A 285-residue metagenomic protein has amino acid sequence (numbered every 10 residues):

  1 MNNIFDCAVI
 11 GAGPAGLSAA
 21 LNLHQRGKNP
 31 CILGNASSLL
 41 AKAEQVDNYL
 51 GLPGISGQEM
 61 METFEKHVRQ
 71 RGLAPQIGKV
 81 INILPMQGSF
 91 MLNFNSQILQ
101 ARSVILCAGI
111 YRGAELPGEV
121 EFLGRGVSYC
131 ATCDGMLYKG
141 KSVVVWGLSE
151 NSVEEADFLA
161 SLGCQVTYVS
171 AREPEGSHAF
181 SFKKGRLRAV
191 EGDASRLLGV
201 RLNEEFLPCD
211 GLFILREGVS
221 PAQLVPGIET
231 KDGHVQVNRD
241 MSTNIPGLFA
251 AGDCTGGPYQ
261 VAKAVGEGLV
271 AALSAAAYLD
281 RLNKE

Functional and structural regions predicted by a protein language model:
I4-D6, I77-G78, K139-K141, I245: Phosphate-coordination loops involved in phosphoryl transfer and adenosine-cofactor binding
F5-E59, K141-E175: Beta1-alpha1 glycine-rich phosphate/pyrophosphate-binding loop at the start of Rossmann-like nucleotide-binding domains
A20-N22, V153-D157, A251-E285: A conserved FAD-binding loop/helix module that cradles the flavin
E62-T63, V68-Q87, M91-N93, L99-A101 (+2 more regions): A Rossmann-like FAD-binding core segment of flavoenzymes
R71-G140: Glycine/small-residue-rich loop that forms an oxyanion/phosphate-binding "nest" at active or ligand-binding sites
E115, E121-L137, L215-A262, V270 (+1 more regions): FAD-site-proximal beta/loop scaffold in flavoenzymes
